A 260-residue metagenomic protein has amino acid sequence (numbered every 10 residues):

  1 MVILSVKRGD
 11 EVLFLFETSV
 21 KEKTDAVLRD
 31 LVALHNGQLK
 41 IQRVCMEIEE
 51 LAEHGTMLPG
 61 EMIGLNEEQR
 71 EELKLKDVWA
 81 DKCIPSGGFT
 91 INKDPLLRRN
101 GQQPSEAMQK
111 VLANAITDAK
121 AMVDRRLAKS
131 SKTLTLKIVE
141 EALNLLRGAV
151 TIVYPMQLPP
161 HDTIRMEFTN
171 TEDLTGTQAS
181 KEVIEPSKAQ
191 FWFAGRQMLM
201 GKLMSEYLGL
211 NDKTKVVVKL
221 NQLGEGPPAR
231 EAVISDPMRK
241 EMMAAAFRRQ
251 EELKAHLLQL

Functional and structural regions predicted by a protein language model:
M1-M57: Conserved, well-structured beta-alpha core segment at the onset of a catalytic domain
M1-V2, V6-R8, L73-G176, K181-P186 (+1 more regions): Extended coiled-coil/helical scaffolds and adjacent low-complexity linkers that mediate multimerization and adaptor
S5, L15-E17, T151-V153, Q190-L199 (+1 more regions): Beta-strand cores of modular interaction/reader domains in eukaryotic scaffold and signaling proteins, especially PDZ
E11-L13, K23, Q157-P159, M198 (+1 more regions): Generic "edge-of-domain/loop-turn" microfeature
S19-V44, I152, L158-A189, G201-S205: Short amphipathic, charge-patterned alpha-helical segments
M46-E50, F193, L223: A sequence-level detector of short, solvent-exposed, charge-rich linear segments
L51-K82, F168-T169, R196-K219: Eukaryotic mixed-charge, acidic/polar low-complexity intrinsically disordered regions
